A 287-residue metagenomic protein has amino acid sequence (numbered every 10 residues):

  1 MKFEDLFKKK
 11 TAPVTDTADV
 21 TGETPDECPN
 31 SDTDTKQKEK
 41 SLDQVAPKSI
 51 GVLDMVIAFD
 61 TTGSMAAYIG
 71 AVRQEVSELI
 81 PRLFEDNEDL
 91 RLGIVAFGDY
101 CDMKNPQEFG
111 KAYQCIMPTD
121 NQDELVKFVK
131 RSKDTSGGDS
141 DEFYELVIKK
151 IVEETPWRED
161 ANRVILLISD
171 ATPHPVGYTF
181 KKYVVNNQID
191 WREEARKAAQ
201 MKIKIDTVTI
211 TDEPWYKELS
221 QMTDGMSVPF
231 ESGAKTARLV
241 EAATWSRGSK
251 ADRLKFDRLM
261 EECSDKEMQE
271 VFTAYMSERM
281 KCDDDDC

Functional and structural regions predicted by a protein language model:
K2-C287: Divalent cation-coordinating acidic motifs and surrounding scaffolds that mediate Ca2+/Mg2+/Mn2+/Zn2+-dependent binding
